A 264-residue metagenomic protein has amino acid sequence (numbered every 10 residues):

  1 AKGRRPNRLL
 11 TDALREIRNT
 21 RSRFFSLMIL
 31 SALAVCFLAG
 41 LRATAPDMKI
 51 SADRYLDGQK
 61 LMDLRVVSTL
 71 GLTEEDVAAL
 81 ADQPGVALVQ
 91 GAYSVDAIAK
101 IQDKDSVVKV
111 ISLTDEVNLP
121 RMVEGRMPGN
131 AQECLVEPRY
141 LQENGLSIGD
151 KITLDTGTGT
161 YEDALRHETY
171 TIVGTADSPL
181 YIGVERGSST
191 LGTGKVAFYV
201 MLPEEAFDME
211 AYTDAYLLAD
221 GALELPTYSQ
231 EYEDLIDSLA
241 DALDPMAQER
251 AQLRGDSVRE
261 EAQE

Functional and structural regions predicted by a protein language model:
K2-E264: Membrane transport/envelope proteins' first extracytoplasmic loop
